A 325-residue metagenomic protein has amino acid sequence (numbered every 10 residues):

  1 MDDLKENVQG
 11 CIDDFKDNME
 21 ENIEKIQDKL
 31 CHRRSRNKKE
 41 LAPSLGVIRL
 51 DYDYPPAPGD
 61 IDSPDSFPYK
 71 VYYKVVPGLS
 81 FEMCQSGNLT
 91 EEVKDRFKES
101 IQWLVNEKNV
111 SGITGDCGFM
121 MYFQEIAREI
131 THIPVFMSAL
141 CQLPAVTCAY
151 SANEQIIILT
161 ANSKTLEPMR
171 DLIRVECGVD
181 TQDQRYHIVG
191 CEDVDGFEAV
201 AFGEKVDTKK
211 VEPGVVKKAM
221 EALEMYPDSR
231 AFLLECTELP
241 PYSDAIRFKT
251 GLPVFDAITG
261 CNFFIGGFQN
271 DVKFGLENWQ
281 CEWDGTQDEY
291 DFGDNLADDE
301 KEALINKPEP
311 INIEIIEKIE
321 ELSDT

Functional and structural regions predicted by a protein language model:
M1-I26: Composition-driven recognition of long, low-complexity, acid-poor segments enriched in small hydrophobic and small
I23-D95, N162-D207: N-terminal glycine-rich anion-binding loop in soluble enzyme alpha/beta folds
Y52-D53, G112-Q124, V135, A139-Q142 (+3 more regions): Gly/Ser/Thr-rich loops at beta-strand to alpha-helix junctions that form or flank small-molecule/cofactor-binding
E92-V110, G214-D228: Short, well-structured alpha-helical segments in soluble
H132-L140, Q155-L159, G251-G260: Short hydrophobic/aromatic-enriched beta-strand-loop microsegments
S151-G190, N270-I315: Short, glycine-/small-residue-rich phosphate/pyrophosphate-handling segment
E204, T208-D244, S323: Charge-patterned, long linear interaction tracts outside catalytic cores
V254-E277: Short, flexible loop segments at boundaries between secondary-structure elements
